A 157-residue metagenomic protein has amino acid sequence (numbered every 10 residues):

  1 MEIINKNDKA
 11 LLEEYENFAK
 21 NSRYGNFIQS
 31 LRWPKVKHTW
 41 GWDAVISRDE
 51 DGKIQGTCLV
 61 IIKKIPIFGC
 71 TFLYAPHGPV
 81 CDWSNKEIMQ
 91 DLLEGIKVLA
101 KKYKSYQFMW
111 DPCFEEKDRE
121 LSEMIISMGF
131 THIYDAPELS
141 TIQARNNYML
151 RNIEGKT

Functional and structural regions predicted by a protein language model:
M1-L12, G129-T157: Acyltransferase donor/substrate-recognition loop-hinge adjacent to the catalytic core
M1-L31: Short amphipathic alpha-helix that is part of the acyltransferase structural core
Y24, W42, S105, F130-T131: Short aromatic/hydrophobic-glycine micro-motifs
P34-C113, P137: Conserved donor-binding loop and adjoining core beta-sheet/short helix segment in diverse acyl/aminoacyl transferases
S105-S122, D135-M149: Short, glycine/charge-rich beta-strand/loop segments that flank catalytic centers and engage negatively charged groups
